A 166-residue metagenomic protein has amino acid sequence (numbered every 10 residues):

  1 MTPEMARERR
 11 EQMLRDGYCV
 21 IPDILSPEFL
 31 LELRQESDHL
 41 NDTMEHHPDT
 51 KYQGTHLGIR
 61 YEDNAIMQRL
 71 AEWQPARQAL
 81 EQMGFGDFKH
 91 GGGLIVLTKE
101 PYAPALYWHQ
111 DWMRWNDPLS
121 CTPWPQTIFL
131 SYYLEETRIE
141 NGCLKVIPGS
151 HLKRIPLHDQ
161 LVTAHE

Functional and structural regions predicted by a protein language model:
M1-D16, I21-S120: Non-heme Fe(II)-dependent double-stranded beta-helix
C19, L106, I128, L144-K145: A broad, low-specificity signal marking well-ordered, structured residues that form hydrophobic/aromatic
Q110-W112, I128, Y132-E136, V146-P148: Short, structured patches in soluble enzyme cores that scaffold and shape functional sites
D117-I139: Short, conserved beta-strand element in jelly-roll/cupin
W124, T137-E166: Double-stranded beta-helix
